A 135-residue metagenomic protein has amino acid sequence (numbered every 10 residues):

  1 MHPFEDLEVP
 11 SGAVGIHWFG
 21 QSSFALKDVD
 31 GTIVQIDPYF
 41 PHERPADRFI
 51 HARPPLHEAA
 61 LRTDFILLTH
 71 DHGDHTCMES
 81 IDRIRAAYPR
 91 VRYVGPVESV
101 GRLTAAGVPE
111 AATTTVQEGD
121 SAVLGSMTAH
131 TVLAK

Functional and structural regions predicted by a protein language model:
M1-S11, G95-K135: Metallo-beta-lactamase
F4-L7, A25-D71, M78-A86: Pre-active-site segment of Zn-dependent metallo-hydrolases
S11, F19-Q21, L61: Extracytoplasmic
A13-G15, A87-Y93: Short active-site oxyanion
G15-W18, I33-D37, T128-A134: Active-site-proximal beta-strand elements of phosphoester/diester hydrolases
S22, H42-E43, H72-T76, V100-L103 (+1 more regions): Active-site environment of divalent metal-dependent phosphoester hydrolases
T63, Y88-V91, E110: Short, well-ordered alpha-helix to beta-strand connector turns
